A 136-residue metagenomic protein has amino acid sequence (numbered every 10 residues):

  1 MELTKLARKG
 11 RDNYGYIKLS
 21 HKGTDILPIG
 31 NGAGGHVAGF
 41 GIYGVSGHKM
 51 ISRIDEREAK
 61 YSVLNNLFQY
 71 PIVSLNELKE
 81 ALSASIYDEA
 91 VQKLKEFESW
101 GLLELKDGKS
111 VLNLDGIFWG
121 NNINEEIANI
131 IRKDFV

Functional and structural regions predicted by a protein language model:
M1-A84: C-terminal scaffold of the Radical SAM
E2, E98-G108: A short, conserved structural fragment
V37, L105, G120: Short active-site-adjacent structural elements
S83-S99: Short amphipathic alpha-helical interaction segments
K109-N113: Minor-groove-contacting beta-hairpin "wing" of winged helix-turn-helix DNA-binding domains
D115-V136: Short, amphipathic alpha-helical interaction segments positioned at domain boundaries
